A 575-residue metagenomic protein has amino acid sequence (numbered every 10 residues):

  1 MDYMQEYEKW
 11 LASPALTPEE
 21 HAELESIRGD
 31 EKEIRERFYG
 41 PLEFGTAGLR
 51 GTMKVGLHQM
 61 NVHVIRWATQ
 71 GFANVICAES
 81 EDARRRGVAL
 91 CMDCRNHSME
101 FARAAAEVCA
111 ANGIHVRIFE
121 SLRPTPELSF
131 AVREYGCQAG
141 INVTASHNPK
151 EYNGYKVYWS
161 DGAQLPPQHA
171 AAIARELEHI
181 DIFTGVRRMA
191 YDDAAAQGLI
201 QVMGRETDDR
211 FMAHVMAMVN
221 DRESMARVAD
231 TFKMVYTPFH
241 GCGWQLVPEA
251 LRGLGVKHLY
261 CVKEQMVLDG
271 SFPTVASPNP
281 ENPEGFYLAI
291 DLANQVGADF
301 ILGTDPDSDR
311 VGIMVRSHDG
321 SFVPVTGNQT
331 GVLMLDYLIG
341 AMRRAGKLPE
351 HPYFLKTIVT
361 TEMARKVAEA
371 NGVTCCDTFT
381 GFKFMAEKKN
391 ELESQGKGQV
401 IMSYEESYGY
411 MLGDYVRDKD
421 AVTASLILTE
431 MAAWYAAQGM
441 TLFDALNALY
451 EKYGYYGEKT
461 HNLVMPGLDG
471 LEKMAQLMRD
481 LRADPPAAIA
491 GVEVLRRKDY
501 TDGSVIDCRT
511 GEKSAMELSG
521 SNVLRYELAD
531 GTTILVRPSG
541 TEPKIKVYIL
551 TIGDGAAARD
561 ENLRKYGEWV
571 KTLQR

Functional and structural regions predicted by a protein language model:
D2, Y7-A105, A194-M234, C242: An N-terminal, well-structured beta->alpha segment
E33-L42, N153-G285, D291-A293: Gly/Ser/Thr-enriched, mixed-charge loops and adjacent short helices that form phosphate/oxyanion-binding elements
F38-H58, A145-N148, M234, P238-A250 (+4 more regions): Conserved phosphate/anionic-ligand binding catalytic regions in large, soluble enzymes, centered on
A89-Y152, K257-G312: N-terminal small/polar loop signature for handling phosphorylated ligands or for N-terminal nucleophile
F101-C109, Y152-W159, D309-N328, A364: Short Gly/Thr/Asp-enriched flexible loops that form oxyanion-binding sites at enzyme active sites
Y158-M189, N328-H351, K356-R365, A421: Glycine-rich phosphate-binding loop plus the immediately following alpha-helix
N294, A298-F300, S321-V323, A341-R537 (+3 more regions): Phosphate-binding and adjacent anionic-ligand microenvironments
